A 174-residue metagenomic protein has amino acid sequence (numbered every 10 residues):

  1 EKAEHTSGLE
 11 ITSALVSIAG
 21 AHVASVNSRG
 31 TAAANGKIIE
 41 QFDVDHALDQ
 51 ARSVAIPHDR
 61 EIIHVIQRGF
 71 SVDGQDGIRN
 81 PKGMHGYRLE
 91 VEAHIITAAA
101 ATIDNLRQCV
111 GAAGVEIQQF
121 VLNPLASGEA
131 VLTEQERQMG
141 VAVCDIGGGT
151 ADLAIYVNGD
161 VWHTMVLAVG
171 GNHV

Functional and structural regions predicted by a protein language model:
E1-C144, D160-W162, G171: Nucleotide/phosphate-binding catalytic cleft detector across ATP-hydrolyzing and phosphate-transferring enzymes
A151-I155: Short beta-strand scaffold segments in enzyme catalytic cores
T164-V166: Residue-level detector of high-confidence beta-strand sites
V174: Catalytic P-loop NTP-binding/switch module of NTPases
